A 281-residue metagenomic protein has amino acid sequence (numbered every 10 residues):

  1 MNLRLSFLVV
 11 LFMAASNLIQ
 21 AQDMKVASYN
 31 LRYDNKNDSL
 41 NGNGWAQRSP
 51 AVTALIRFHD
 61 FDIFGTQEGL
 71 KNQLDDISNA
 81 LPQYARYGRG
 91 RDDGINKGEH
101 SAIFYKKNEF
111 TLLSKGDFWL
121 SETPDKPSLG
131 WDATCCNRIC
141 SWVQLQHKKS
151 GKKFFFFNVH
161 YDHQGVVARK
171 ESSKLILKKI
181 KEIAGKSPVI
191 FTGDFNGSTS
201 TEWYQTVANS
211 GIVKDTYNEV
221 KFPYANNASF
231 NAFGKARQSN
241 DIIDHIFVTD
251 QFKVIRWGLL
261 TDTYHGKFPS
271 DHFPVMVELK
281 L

Functional and structural regions predicted by a protein language model:
N2, L18-A80, R91-E99, K174 (+1 more regions): N-terminal, active-site-proximal structural segment of metallo-dependent hydrolase catalytic domains
L5-A15: Sec-dependent N-terminal signal peptides
D23-D38, S101, L113-F118, K152-Y161: Active-site-proximal beta-strand elements of phosphoester/diester hydrolases
R32, L70, H160-D162, F195-N196 (+1 more regions): Catalytic metal-binding/acid-base residues of hydrolase active sites
I63-K153, G258-L259: Structured beta-strand-rich core segments of catalytic domains in phosphoester-bond hydrolases
G65-Q67, R89, I190-D194, D215-N218: Active-site neighborhood of phospho(di)ester-bond hydrolases with catalytic His/Asp-centered motifs
C136-N137, Q146-K170, I183: Metal-dependent phosphoester/phosphodiester hydrolase catalytic core
V167, E171, K178-V189, G197-L281: Metal-dependent phosphoester-hydrolase catalytic domains
